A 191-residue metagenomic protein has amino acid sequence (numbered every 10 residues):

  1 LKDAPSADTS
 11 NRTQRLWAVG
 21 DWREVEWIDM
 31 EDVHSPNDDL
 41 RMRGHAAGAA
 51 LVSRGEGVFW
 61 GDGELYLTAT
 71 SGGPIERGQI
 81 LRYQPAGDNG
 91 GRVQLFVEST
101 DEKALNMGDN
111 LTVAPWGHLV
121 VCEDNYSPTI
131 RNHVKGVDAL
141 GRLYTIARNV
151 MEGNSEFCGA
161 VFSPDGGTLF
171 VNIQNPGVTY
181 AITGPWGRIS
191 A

Functional and structural regions predicted by a protein language model:
L1-A191: Sequence/structural signature of beta-propeller domains
